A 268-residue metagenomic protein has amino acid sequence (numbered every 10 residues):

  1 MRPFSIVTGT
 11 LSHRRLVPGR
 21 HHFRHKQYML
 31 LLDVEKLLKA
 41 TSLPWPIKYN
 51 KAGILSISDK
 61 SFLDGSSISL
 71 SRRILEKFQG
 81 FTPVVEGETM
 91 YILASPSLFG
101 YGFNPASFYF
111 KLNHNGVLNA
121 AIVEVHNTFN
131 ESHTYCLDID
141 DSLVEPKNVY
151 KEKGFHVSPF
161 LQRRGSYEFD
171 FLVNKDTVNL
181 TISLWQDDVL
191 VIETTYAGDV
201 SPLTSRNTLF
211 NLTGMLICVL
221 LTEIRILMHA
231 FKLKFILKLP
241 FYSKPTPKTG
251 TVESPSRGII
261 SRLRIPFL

Functional and structural regions predicted by a protein language model:
M1-L268: Mature, function-bearing regions of proteins
